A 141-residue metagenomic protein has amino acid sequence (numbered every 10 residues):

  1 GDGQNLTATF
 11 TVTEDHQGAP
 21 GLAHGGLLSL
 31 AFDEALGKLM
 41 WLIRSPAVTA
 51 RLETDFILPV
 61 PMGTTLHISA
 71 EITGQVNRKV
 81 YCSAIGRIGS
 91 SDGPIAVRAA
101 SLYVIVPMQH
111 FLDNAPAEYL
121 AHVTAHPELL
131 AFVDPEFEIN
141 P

Functional and structural regions predicted by a protein language model:
G1-A23, F137-P141: Catalytic strand-loop segment that frames the active site of acyl-thioester-processing enzymes
G1-D2, A31, L39: Short, conserved, surface-exposed binding loops centered on an aromatic residue
Q4-L6, G26, V48-L52, T64-L66 (+1 more regions): A generic structural signal for short beta-strands and their flanking turns/coil linkers
T9-T11, E53-D55, S69-E71, I85-R87 (+1 more regions): Residue-level recognition of well-ordered beta-strand positions that form the cores of beta-sheet-rich folds across
G25-G26, I85: "Short basic amphipathic alpha-helical interaction patches in structured regions
L27-A35: Short amphipathic alpha-helical face segments that pack within enzyme cores and frequently flank/anchor catalytic
E34-H67, I72-T73: Hydrophobic beta-strand-centered segment that forms part of the acyl-chain substrate-binding groove
V60-M62, T73-P141: HotDog/MaoC-like acyl-thioester-processing domains
